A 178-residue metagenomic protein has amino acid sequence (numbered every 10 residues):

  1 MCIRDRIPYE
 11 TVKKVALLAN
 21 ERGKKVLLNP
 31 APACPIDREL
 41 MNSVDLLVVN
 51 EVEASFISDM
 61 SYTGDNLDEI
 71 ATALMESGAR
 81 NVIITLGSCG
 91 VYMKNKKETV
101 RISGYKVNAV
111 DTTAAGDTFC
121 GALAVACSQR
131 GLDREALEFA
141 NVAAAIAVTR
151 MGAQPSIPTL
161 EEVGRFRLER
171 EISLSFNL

Functional and structural regions predicted by a protein language model:
M1-C2, A147: Hydrophobic beta-strand positions within the nucleotide-binding domains of ABC ATPases
R4-E69, C89-V91: Conserved beta-alpha-beta core of the PfkB/ribokinase-like small-molecule kinase fold
E21, P35-E39, M60, D65-L178: Conserved phosphate-binding/catalytic region of the ribokinase-like
